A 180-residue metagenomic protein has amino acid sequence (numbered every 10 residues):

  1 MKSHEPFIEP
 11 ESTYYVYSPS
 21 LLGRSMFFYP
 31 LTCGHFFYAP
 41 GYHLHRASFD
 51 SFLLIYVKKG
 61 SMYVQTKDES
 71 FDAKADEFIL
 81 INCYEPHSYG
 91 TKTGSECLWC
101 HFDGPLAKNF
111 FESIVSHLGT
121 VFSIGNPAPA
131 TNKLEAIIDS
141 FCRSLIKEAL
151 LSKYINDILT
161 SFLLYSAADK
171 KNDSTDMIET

Functional and structural regions predicted by a protein language model:
M1-Y29, S140, I146, A167: A short, N-terminal "cap"/entry segment at the start of jelly-roll beta-barrel domains of the cupin/DSBH fold
R24-L118: N-terminal regulatory/effector-sensing and dimerization cores that precede helix-turn-helix DNA-binding domains
Y29-T32, L53-Y56, P129-K133, Y154 (+1 more regions): Amphipathic, well-ordered alpha-helical segments in soluble domains
F37-P40, C83, I138-L145, F162-D169: A general structural signal marking secondary-structure boundaries and capping sites
H43, H117-S123, S144-L145, D169-K170: Short, polar/flexible loop-turn hinges at active-site or ligand-entry regions and domain interfaces
C97, A107, L134-F141, I155-F162: Hydrophobic alpha-helical core bundles mediating ligand binding, dimerization, or RNAP-core interactions
S113-E135: Aromatic/histidine-rich interaction motifs
P127-D139, L151-I155, S166-T180: A short, Lys/Arg-enriched amphipathic alpha-helix from helix-turn-helix/homeodomain DNA-binding modules
